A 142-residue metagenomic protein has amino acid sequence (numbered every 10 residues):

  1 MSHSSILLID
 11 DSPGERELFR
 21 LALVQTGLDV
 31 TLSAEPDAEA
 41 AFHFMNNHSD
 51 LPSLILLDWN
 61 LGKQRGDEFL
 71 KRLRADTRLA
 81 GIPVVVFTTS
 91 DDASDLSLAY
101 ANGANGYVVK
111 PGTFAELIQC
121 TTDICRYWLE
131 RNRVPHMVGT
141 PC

Functional and structural regions predicted by a protein language model:
H3-L23: Conserved acidic segment of CheY-like receiver
A34-L54, I118: Acidic, metal-coordinating helix/loop segments flanking the phosphotransfer/catalytic sites of two-component signaling
D37, R65-E68: Acidic catalytic/metal-coordinating carboxylates
L57-W59, T88: Active-site residues of response regulator receiver
D67-A80: Short amphipathic alpha-helix used as the core "switch/output" element in two-component signaling
E68, D91-G106, Q119: Alpha4 helix (beta4-alpha4-beta5 surface) of REC/receiver domains from two-component response regulators
G81-D91: A short, hydrophobic beta-strand element within the central beta-sheet of small alpha/beta folds
G112-T122, R133-M137: C-terminal output helix
